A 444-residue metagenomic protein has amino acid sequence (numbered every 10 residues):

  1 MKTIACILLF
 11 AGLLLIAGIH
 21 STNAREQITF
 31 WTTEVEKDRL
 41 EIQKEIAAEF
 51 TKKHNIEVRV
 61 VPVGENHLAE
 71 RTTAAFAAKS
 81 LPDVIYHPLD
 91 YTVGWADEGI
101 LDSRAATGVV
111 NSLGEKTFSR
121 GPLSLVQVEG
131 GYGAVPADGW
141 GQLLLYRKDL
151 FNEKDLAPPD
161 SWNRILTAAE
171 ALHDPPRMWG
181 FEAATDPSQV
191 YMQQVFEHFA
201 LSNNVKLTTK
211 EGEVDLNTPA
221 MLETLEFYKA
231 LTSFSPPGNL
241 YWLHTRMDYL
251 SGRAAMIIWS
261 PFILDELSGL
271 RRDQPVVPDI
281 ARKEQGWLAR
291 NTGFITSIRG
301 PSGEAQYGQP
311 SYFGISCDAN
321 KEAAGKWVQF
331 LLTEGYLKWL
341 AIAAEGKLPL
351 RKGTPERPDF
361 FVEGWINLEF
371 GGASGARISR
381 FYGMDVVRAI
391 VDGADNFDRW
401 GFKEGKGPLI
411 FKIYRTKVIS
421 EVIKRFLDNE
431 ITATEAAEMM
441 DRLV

Functional and structural regions predicted by a protein language model:
R25-V35, I56-V61, D83-V84, G133 (+2 more regions): Short, well-ordered beta-strand elements
Q27-E45, G405-F411: Extracytoplasmic "Venus flytrap"
E36-I56, I419, A437: Short, polar/charged alpha-helical segment
E49-F118, D149-D160, A255-M256, R271-V277: Extracytoplasmic "Venus flytrap"/periplasmic binding protein-like
L89-G141, L166, M192-V195, A281-I298: Hinge/lid segment of periplasmic solute-binding proteins
E129-V135, L166-E213, A254: Extracytoplasmic/periplasmic solute-binding protein
A169-A171, K210-N239, A281-G293, S297: Glycine-centered hinge/linker elements that transmit conformational signals in sensory and ligand-binding systems
L267-S268, Q285-G286, P301-K417: C-terminal lobe and pocket-closing loops of periplasmic/extracytoplasmic Venus-flytrap solute-binding proteins
